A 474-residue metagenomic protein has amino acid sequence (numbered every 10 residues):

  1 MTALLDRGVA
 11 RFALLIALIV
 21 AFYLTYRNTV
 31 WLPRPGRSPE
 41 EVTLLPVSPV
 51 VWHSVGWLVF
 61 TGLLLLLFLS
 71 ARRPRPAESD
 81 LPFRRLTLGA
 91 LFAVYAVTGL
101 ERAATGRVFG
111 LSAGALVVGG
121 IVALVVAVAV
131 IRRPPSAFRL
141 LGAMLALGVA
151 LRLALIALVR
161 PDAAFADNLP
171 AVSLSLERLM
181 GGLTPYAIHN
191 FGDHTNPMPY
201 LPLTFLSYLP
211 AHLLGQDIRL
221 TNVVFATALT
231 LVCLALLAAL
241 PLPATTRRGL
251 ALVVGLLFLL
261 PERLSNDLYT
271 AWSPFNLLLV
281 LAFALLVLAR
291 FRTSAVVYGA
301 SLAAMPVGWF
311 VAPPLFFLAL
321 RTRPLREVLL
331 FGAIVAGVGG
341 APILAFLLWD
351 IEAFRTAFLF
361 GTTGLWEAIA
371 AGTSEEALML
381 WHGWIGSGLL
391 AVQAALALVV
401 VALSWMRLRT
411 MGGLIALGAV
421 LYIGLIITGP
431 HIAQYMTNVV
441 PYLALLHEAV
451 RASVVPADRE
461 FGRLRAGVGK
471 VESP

Functional and structural regions predicted by a protein language model:
T2-L288, A319-T437, P441, H447-R451: Primarily membrane-embedded glycan-assembly and transfer machineries that use lipid-linked glycans
R290-F291, G308: Residues in the short coil linking paired helices within alpha-helical repeat scaffolds
T293-A295, V328: Solenoid-repeat scaffolds in large eukaryotic assemblies
V296-L320, A341, P430-M436: Transmembrane helices and adjacent periplasmic/lumenal helix-loop junctions of polyprenol-phosphate-dependent
F461-G467: Short Gly/Ser/Thr- and charged-rich N-terminal loops/segments that act as flexible capping/hinge elements
